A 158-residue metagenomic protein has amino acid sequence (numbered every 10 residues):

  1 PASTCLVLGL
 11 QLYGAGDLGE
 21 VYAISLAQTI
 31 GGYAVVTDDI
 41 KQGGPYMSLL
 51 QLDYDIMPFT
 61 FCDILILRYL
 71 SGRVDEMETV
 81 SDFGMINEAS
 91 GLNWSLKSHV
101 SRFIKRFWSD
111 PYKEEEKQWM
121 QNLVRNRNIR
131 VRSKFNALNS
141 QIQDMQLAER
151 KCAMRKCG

Functional and structural regions predicted by a protein language model:
P1-T37: Ordered, amphipathic secondary-structure segments that act as subunit-interaction surfaces in large macromolecular
Y13-V21, T29-I30, Q42-G158: Feature 3881 marks metal-assisted phosphotransfer/nuclease machinery and their flanking interaction elements
